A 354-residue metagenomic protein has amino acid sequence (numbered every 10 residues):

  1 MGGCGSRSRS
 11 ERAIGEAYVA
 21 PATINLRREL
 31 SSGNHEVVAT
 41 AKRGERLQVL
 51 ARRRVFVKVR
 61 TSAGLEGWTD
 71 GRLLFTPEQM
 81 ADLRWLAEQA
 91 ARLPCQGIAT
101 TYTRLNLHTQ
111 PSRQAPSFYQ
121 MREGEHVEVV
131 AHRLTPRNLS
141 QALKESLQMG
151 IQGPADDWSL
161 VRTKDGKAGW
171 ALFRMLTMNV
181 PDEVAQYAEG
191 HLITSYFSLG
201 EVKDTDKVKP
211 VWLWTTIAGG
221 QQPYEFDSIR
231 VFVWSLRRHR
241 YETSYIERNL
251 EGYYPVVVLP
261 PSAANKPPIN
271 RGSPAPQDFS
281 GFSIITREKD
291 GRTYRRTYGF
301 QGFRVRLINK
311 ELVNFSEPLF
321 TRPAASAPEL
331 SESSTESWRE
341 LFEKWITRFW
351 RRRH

Functional and structural regions predicted by a protein language model:
M1-G2: Sec-dependent bacterial lipoprotein signal peptides
G5-I14, Q48, R60-I98, Q141-K207 (+5 more regions): Boundary regions of SH3-family modules and the immediately adjacent low-complexity/disordered segments in eukaryotic
E11-A13, V19-V55, R92-G153, Q186-E201: Beta-loop motif signature
N25, K58, N106, L160 (+1 more regions): Residue-level detector of beta-strand face positions
F197-V208, V258-Q277: Structural signature of eukaryotic scaffold interfaces centered on beta-propeller domains
K209-P223, P267-R271, P276-K289, S334 (+1 more regions): Short beta-strand elements that form the blades of beta-propeller/WD-repeat-like and other beta-sheet-rich scaffold
P261-K266, P276-T286, F300, E317 (+1 more regions): Extracytoplasmic/luminal low-complexity segments enriched in Pro/Gly and acidic/polar residues that act as flexible
R351-H354: Short, solvent-exposed mixed-charge patches
